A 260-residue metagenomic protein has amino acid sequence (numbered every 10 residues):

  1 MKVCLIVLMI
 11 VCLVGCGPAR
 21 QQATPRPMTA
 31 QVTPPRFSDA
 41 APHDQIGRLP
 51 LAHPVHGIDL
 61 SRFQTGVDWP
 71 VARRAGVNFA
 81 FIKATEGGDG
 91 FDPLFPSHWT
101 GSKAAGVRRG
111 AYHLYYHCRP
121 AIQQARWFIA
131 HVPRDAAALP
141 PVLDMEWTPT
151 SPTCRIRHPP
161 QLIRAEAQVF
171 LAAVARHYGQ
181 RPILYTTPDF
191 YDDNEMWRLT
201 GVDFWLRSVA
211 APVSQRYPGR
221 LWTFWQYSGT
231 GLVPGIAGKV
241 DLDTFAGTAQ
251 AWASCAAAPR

Functional and structural regions predicted by a protein language model:
M1-V7: Sec-dependent signal peptide recognition, specifically the positively charged N-region followed immediately by
V14-G15: C-terminal motif of bacterial Sec signal peptides marking the signal peptidase cleavage site
R20-G57, L199-R260: Functionally critical loop-and-helix segments that line ligand-binding/catalytic clefts of soluble enzyme domains
P50-T65, K83-V169, A175-H177: Substrate-binding cleft of extracellular glycoside hydrolase catalytic domains
H56, Q64-P70, R74-A75, F79: Mature N-terminal segment immediately following signal peptide/propeptide cleavage in secreted/periplasmic
N78, R108, R181: Residue-level detector of anion-binding/catalytic polar loops
P140-P218: Catalytic domains of cell-wall/extracellular-matrix polysaccharide-remodeling enzymes, centered on de-N-acetylation
